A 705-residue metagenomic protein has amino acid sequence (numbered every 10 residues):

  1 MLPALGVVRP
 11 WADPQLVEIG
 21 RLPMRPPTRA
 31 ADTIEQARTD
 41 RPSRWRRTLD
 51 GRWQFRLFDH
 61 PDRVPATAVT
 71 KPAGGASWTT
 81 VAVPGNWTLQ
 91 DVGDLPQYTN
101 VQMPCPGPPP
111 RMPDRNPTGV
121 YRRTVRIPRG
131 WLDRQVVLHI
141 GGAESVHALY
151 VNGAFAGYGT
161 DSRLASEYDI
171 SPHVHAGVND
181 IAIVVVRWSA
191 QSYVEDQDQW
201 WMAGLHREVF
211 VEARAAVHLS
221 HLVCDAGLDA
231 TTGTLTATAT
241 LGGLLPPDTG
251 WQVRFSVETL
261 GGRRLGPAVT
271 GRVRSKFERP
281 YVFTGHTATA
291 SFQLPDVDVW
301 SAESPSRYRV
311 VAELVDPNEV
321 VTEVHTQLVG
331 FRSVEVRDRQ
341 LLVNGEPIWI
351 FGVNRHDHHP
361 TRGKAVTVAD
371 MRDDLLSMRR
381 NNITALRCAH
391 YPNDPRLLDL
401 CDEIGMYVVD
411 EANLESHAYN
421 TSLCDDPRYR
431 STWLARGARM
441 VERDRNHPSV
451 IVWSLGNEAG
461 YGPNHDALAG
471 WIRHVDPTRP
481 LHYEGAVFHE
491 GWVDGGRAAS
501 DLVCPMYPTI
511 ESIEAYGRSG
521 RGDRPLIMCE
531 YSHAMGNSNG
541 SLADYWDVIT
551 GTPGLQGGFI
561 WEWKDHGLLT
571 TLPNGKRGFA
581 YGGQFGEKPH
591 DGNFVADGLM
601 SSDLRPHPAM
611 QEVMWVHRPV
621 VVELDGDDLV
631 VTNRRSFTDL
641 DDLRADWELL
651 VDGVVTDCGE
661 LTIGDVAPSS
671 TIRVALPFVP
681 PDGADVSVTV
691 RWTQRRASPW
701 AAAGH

Functional and structural regions predicted by a protein language model:
M1-E18, E35, T39-D40, Q54-H60 (+6 more regions): Accessory beta-strand-rich segments of carbohydrate-active enzymes
L2-T39, V83, Q90-V92, Q97-V101 (+5 more regions): Extended substrate-binding grooves/exosites of carbohydrate-active enzymes
L49-T118, I183-A215, R339, T570-S602: Core domains of carbohydrate- and sulfate-ester-processing enzymes
P109-P113, R123, F155-Y158, D169-H173 (+4 more regions): Beta-strand-rich interaction surfaces with strong enrichment in secreted/lumenal proteins
Y121-R123, L164-Y168, H286-F292, S670-L676: Short strand-edge motifs at loop-to-beta-strand transitions and within beta-strands of extracellular beta-rich domains
L149-V151, G233-R279, D628-T662, R673-A675 (+1 more regions): Beta-strand-rich binding/interaction modules
V174-V178, T240-E335, D682-H705: Extended acidic/polar, glycine-enriched regions that form or flank non-catalytic beta-rich accessory modules
A226-G233, E623-L624, T638: Short, solvent-exposed loop/linker segments at the N-terminal edge of repeated beta-sheet extracellular domains
